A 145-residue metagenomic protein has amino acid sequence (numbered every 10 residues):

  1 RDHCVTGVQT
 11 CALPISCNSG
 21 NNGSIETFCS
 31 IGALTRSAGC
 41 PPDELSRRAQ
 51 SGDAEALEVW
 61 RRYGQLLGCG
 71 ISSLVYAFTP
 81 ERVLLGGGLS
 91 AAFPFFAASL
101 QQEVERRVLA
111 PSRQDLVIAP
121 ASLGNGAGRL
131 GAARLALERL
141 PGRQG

Functional and structural regions predicted by a protein language model:
R1-C11: Single conserved hydrophobic/aromatic residue that forms the stacking wall/gate of nucleotide- or nucleobase-binding
S16-G145: ATP-binding/phosphotransfer module of carbohydrate and carboxylate kinases, centering on a glycine-rich
